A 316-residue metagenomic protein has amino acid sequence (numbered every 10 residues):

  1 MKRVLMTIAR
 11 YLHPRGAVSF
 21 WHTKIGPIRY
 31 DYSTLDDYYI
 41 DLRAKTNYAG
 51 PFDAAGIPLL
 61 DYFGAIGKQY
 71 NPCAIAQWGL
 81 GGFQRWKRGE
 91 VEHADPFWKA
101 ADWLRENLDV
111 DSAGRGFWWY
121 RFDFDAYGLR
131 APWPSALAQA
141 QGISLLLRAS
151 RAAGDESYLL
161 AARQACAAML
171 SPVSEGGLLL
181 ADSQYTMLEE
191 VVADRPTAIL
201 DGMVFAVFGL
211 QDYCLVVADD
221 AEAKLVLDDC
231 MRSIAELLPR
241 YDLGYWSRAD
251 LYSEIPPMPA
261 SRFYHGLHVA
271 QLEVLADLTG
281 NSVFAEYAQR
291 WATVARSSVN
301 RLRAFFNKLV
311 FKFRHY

Functional and structural regions predicted by a protein language model:
T7-A17, Y32-A65, D95-F117, L159-A181 (+2 more regions): Long, well-ordered core segments of solenoidal/helical folds
D36-G67, G114-P134, L179-I199, L243-L267 (+1 more regions): Carbohydrate-binding/catalytic loop surfaces
I66-R88, E92-L137: Long, hydrophobic/aromatic-enriched structural stretches that serve as scaffold segments
N71-W86, W133-S150, T197-C214, A260-D277: Well-ordered alpha-helical segments within folded domains of soluble proteins
R85-W98, A149-R163, Q211-D228, L275-Q289: Structural helix-adjacent loops and short alpha-helical linkers that scaffold large soluble proteins
S112-A168: Hydrophobic alpha-helical segments and helix pairs
A153-M203: Hydrophobic, well-structured mid-protein blocks that either form specific transmembrane helices
V191-D201, F205-A221, L225-I234, L238: Histidine/lysine/aspartate-rich catalytic loop segments that bind and position anionic ligands
